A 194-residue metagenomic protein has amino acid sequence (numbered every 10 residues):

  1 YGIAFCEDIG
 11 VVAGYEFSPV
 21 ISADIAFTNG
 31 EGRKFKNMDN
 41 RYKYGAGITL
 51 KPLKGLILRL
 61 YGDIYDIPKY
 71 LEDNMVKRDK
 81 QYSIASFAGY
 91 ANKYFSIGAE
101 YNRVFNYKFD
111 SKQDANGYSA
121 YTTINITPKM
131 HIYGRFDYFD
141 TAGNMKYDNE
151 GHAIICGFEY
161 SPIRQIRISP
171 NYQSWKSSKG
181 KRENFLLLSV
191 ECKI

Functional and structural regions predicted by a protein language model:
Y1-A4, G32-N37, I67-D79, Y107-S111 (+2 more regions): Outer-membrane beta-barrel domain signature
Y1-L50, D66, L71, E191: Surface-exposed coil loops of outer-membrane beta-barrel proteins
F5-I9, N40-Y44, K80-I84, D114-Y118 (+2 more regions): Residues that define the transmembrane beta-barrel architecture of outer-membrane proteins
V12-G14, G47-T49, A85-G89, E100 (+4 more regions): Outer-membrane beta-barrel architecture
P19-A23, K54-L60, Y94-A99, K129-Y133 (+1 more regions): Repeated loop/turn-to-beta-strand initiation elements of outer-membrane beta-barrel proteins
F27-E31, G62-P68, N92-Y94, Y101-Y107 (+3 more regions): Transmembrane beta-strands of outer-membrane beta-barrel pores
L50, Y160-S161, R182-I194: Outer-membrane beta-barrel "beta-signal"
T123-N125, K129-I163, R167-N171: Outer membrane beta-barrel transmembrane domains
